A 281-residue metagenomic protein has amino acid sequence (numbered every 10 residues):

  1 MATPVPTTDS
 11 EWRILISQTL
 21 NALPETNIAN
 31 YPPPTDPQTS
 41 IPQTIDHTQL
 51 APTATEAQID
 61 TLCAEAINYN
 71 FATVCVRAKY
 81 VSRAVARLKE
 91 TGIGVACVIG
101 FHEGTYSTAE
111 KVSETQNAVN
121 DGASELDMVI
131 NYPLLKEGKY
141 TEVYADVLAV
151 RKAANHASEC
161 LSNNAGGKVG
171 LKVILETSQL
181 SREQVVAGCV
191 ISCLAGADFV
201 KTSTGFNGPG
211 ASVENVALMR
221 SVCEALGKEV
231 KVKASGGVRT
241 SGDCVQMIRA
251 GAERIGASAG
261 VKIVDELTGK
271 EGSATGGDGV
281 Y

Functional and structural regions predicted by a protein language model:
M1-I45: Charged, compositionally biased N-terminal leader segments and the immediate start of the first structured element
A2-T19, L50, A57, S273-G277 (+1 more regions): Domain-level signal for soluble alpha/beta catalytic cores
I28-Y69, T73, K79-H102, Y106-V232 (+3 more regions): Alpha/beta enzyme core
